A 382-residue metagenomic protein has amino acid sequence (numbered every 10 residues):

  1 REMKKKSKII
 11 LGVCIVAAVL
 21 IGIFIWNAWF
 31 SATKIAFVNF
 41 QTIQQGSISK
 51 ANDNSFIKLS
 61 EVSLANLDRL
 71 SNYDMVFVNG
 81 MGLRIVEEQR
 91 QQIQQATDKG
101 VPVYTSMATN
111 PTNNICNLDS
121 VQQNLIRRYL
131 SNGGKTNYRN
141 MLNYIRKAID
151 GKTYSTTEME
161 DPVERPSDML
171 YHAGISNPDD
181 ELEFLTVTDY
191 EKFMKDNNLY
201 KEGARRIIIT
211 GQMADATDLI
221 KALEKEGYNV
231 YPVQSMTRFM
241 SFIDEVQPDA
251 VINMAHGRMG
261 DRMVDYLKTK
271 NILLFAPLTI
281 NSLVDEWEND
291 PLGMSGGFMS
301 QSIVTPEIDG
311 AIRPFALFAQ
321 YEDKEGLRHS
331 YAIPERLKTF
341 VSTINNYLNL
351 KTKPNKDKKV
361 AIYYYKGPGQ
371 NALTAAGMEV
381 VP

Functional and structural regions predicted by a protein language model:
E2-P382: An N-terminal assembly and electron-transfer interface module characteristic of large anaerobic redox and radical
